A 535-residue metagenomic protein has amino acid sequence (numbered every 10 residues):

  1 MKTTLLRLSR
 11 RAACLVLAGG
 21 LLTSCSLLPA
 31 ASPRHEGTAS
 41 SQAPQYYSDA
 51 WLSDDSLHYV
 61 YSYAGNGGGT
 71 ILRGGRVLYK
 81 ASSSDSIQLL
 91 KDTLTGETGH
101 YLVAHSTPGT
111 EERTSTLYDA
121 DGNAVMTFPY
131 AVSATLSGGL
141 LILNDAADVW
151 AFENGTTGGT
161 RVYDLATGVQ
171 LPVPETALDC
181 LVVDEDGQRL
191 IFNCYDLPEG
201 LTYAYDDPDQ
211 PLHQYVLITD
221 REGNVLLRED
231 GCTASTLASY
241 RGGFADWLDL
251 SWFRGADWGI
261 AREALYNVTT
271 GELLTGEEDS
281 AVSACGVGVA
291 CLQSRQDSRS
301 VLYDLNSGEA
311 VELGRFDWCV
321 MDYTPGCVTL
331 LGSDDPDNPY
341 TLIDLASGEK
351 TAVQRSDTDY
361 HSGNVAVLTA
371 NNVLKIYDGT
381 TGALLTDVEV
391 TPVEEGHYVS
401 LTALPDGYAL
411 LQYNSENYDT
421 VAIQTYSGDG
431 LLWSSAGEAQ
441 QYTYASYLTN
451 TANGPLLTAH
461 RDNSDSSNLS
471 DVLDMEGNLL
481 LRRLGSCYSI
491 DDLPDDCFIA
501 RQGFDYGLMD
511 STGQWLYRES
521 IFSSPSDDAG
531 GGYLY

Functional and structural regions predicted by a protein language model:
K2-A13: Bacterial N-terminal signal peptides that target proteins for export
T23-S24: C-terminal motif of bacterial Sec signal peptides marking the signal peptidase cleavage site
L27: Short, conserved catalytic or interaction motifs in soluble domains
P33-Y535: Residue-level detector of conserved, function-critical positions
